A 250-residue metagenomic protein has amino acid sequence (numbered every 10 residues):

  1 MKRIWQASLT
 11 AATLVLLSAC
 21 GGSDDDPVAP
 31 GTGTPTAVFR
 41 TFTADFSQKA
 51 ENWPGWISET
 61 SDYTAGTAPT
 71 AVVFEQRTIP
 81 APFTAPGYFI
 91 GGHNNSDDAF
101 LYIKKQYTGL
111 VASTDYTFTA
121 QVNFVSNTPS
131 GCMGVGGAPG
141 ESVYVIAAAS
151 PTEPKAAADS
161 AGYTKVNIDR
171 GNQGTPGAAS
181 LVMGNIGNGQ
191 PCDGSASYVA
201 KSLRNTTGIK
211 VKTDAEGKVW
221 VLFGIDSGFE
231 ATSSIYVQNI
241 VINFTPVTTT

Functional and structural regions predicted by a protein language model:
L16-A19: C-terminal motif of bacterial Sec signal peptides marking the signal peptidase cleavage site
G21-P30: Bacterial lipoprotein signal-peptidase II cleavage site
A29-A68: Extracellular carbohydrate-recognition regions
V73-Y102: Surface-exposed, low-complexity/disordered Ser/Thr/Gly/Pro/Asn-rich loops and linkers
N95-V111, K201-G208, V237: Short beta-strands within extracellular/lumenal beta-sheet-rich domains
T114-P129, F223-I225: A short beta-strand element within beta-rich, extracytoplasmic domains of secreted/secretory-pathway proteins
G184-C192, S202-T207, L222-T232: Short beta-strand-plus-loop segments that form exposed binding edges in beta-rich domains
A196-S202, T213-D214, S227-T245: Extracellular carbohydrate recognition
